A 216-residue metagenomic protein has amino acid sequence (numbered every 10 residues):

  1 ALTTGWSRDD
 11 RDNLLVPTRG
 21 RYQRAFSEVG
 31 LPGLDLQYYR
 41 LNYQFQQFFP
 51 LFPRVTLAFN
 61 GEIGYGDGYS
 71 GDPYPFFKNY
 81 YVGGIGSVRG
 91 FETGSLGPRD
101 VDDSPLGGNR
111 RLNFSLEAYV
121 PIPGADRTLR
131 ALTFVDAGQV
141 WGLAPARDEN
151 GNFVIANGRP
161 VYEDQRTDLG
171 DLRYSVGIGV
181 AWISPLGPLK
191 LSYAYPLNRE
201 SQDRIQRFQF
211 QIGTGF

Functional and structural regions predicted by a protein language model:
A1-L129, T133-Y162, Q202, F210-G215: C-terminal outer-membrane beta-barrel translocator/porin domains of Gram-negative envelope proteins and their
T3, V180-L189, I205-F216: Outer-membrane beta-barrel "beta-signal"
Y39, Y174, Q206: Exposed loop/turn and edge beta-strand positions of beta-sandwich/beta-sheet ligand-binding modules
G84, G90, R159, R173-G179 (+1 more regions): Glycine-centered small-residue hotspots that permit tight backbone geometry or close packing
S104, G108, D164, D168-L172 (+3 more regions): Short amphipathic alpha-helical interaction segments
E117-Y119, T167, R173-A181: Short glycine-rich, acidic/polar surface loops and turns
Y195-R199: A short, acidic, flexible beta-alpha connecting loop/helix-capping segment that sits on the rim of active
